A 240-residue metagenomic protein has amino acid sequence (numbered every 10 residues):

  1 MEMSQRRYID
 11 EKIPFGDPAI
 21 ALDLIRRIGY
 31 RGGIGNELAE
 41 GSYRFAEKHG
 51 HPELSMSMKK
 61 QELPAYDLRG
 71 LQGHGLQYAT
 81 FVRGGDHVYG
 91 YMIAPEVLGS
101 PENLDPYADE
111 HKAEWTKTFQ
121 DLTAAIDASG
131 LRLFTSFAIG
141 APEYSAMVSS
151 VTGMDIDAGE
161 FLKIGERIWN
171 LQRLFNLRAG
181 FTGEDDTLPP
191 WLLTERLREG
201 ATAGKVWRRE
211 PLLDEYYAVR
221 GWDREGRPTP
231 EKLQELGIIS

Functional and structural regions predicted by a protein language model:
M1-S240: Extended C-terminal regions of large enzymes
